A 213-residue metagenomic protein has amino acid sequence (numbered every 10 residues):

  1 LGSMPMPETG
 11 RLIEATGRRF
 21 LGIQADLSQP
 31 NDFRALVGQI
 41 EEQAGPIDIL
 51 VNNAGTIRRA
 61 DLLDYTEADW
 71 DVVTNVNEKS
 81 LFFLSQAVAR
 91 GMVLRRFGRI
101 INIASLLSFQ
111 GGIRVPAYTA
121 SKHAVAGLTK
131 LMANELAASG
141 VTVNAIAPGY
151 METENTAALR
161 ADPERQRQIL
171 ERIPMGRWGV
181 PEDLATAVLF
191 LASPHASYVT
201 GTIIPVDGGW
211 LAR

Functional and structural regions predicted by a protein language model:
L1-A44, R58, A68-D69: Short-chain dehydrogenase/reductase
A60, Y65, G111-T119, L131 (+1 more regions): Active-site loop-to-helix junction immediately N-terminal to the catalytic Tyr of the SDR YXXXK motif in Rossmann-fold
D61-L62, D69-D71, I169: Substrate-binding pocket helix/loop in short-chain dehydrogenase/reductase
S85, S121, T129: Active-site helix of classical SDR
R90, N134-A138, S197: Alpha-helical segment proximal to the catalytic Tyr-Lys
S105: Residue(s) in the substrate-gating loop at a strand-loop-helix junction that position the organic substrate next
Q110, V188-L189, T200-R213: Short C-terminal tail/terminal secondary-structure segment of NAD(P)H-dependent dehydrogenase/reductase domains
